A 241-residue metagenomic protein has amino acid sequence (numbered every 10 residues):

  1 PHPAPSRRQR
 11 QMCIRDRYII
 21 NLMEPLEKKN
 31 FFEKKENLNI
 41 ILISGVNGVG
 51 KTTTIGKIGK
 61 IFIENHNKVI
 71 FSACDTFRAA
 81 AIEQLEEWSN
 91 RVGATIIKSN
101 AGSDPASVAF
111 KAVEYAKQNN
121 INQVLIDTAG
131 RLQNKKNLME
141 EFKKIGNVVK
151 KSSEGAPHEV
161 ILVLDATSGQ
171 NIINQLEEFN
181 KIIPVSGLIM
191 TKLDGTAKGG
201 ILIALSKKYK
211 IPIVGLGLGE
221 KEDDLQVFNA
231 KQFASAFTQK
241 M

Functional and structural regions predicted by a protein language model:
P1, D16, K231-S235: Generic detector of well-ordered alpha-helical segments enriched in charged/polar residues, highlighting helical
P1-R10, I14: Single conserved hydrophobic/aromatic residue that forms the stacking wall/gate of nucleotide- or nucleobase-binding
R15-E24: N-terminal pre-Walker A segment at the start of P-loop NTPase domains
K29-M241: P-loop/Walker A NTP-binding module and the surrounding RecA-like catalytic core of P-loop NTPases
